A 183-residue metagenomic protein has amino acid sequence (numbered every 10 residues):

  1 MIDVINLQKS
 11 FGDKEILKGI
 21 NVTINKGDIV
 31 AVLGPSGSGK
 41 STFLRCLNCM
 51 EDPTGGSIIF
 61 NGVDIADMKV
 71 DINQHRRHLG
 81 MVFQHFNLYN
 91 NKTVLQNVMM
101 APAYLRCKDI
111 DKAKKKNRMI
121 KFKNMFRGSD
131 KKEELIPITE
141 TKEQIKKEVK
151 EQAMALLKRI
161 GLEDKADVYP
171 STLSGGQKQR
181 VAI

Functional and structural regions predicted by a protein language model:
M1-I183: ABC family nucleotide-binding domain
